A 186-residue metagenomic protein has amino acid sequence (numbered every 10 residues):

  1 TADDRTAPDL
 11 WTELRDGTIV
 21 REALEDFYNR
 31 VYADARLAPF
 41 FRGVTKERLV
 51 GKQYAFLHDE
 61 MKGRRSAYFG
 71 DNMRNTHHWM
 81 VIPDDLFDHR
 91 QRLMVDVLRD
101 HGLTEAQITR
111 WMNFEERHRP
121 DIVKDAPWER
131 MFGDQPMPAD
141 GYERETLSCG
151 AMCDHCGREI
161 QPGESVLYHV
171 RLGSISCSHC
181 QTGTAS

Functional and structural regions predicted by a protein language model:
T1-S186: Core of compact, soluble alpha-helical bundle domains
